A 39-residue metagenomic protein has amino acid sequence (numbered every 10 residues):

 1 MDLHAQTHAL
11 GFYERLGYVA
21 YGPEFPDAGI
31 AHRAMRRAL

Functional and structural regions predicted by a protein language model:
H4-G11, L16, P23-L39: C-terminal "cap" of GNAT-fold acetyltransferases
